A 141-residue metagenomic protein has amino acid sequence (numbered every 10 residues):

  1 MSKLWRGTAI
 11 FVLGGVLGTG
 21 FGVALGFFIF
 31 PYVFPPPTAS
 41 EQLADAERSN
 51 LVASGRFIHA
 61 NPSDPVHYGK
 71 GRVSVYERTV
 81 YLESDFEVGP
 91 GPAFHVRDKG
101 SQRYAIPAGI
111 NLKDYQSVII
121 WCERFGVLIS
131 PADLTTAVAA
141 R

Functional and structural regions predicted by a protein language model:
M1-G7: N-terminal Lys/Arg-rich, disordered targeting/topogenic segments
A9-F27: Hydrophobic membrane-insertion alpha-helices, especially the h-region of bacterial N-terminal signal peptides
L25-E77: Transition segment at domain starts
L43-R48, A132-R141: Extracytoplasmic/periplasmic copper-protein system
Y68-K70, G91, K113: Extracytoplasmic
L82-S84, S101-G109: Exposed aromatic-hydrophobic patches
A108-D133: Short, exposed beta-strand-loop hairpins at the edges of beta-sheets in extracellular/periplasmic proteins
